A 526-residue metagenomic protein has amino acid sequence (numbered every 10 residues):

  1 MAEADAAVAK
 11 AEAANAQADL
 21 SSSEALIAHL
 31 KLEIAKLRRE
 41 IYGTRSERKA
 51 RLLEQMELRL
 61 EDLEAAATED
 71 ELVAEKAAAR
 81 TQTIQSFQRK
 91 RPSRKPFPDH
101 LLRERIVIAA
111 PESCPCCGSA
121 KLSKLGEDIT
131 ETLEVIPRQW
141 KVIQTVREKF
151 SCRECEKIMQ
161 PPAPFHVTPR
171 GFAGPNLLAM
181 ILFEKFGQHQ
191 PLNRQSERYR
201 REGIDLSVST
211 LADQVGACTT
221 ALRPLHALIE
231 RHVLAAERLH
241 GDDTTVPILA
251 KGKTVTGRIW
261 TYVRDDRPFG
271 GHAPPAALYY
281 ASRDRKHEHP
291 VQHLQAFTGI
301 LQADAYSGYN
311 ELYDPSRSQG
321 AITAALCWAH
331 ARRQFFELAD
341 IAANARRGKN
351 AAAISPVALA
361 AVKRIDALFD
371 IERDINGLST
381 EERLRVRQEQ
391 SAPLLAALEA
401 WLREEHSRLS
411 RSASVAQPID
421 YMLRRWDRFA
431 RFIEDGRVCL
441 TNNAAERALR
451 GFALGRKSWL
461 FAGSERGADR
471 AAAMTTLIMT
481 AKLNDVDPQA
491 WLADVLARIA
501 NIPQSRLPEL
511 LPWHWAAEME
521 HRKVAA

Functional and structural regions predicted by a protein language model:
M1-P169, H240-G241, F269-A273, A303: Short, flexible loop/hinge motifs at secondary-structure junctions
A28, A50, E64, E69 (+5 more regions): Catalytic center-proximal scaffold of phosphoryl-transfer enzymes
